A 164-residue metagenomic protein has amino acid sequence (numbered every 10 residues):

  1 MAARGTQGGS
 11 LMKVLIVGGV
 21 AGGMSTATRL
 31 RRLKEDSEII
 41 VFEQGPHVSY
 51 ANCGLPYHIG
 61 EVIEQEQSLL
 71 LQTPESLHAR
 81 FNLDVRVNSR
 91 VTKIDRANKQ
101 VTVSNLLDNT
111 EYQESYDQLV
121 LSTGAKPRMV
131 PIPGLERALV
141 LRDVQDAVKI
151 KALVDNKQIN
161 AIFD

Functional and structural regions predicted by a protein language model:
A2-L11, L15, E75-I162: FAD-binding core/adjacent interface of flavoenzyme oxidoreductases
G9-D84: Beta1-alpha1 glycine-rich phosphate/pyrophosphate-binding loop at the start of Rossmann-like nucleotide-binding domains
D36, F163-D164: Short helix-terminating capping/connector loops at secondary-structure junctions
